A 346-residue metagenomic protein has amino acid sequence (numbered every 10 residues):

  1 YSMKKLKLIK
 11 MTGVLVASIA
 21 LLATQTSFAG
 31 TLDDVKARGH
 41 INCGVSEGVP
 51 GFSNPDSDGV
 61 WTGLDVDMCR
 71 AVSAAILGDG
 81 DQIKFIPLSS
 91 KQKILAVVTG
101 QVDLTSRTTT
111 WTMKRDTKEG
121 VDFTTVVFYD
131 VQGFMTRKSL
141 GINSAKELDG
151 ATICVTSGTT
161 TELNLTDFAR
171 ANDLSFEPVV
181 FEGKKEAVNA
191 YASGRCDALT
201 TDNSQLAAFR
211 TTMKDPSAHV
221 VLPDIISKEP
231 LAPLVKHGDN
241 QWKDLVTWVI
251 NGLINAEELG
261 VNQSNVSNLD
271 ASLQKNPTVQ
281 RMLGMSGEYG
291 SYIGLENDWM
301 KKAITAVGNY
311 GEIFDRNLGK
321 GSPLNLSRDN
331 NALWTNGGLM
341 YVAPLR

Functional and structural regions predicted by a protein language model:
S2, A23-A29: Sec/Tat signal peptide C-region and signal peptidase I cleavage site
K4-V14: Bacterial N-terminal signal peptides that target proteins for export
T12-A23: Bacterial N-terminal signal peptides
K36-R107, E288, G294-W299, A306-Y310 (+2 more regions): Extracytoplasmic small-molecule ligand-binding "clamshell" domains of the periplasmic binding protein/Venus flytrap
N42-G51, W61-I76, T110, D130-E186: Bilobed "Venus flytrap"/periplasmic-binding protein-like clamshell domains and structurally analogous long
N54-D58, R70-Q82, F123-T125, T161-V180 (+4 more regions): Ligand-binding cleft/hinge of the Venus flytrap
D67-I76, K138-I142, K146, A151-T152 (+6 more regions): Extended ligand-binding regions for polar small-molecule ligands
R70, A74, G78, Q82-E147 (+3 more regions): Acidic, polar ligand-binding/catalytic clefts
